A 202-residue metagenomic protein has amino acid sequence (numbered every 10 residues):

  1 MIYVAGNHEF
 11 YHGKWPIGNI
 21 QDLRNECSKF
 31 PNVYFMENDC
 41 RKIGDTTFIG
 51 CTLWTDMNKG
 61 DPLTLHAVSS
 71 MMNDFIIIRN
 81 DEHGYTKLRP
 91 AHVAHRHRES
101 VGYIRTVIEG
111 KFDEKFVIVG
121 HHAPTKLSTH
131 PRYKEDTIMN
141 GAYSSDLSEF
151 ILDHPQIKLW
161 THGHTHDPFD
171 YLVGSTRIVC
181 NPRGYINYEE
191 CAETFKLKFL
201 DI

Functional and structural regions predicted by a protein language model:
M1-G44, G110, R132-D153: Core catalytic region of metal-dependent phosphoesterases/phosphodiesterases, especially metallo-beta-lactamase-like
I2-N7, Y34-N38, V117-G120, P155-D167 (+1 more regions): Active-site neighborhood of phospho(di)ester-bond hydrolases with catalytic His/Asp-centered motifs
H8-G18, C40-K42, T55-K59, A123-L127 (+2 more regions): Active-site environment of divalent metal-dependent phosphoester hydrolases
P16-I20, P62-L65, R132-K134, G174-R177 (+1 more regions): Short, glycine/charged-enriched secondary-structure capping and boundary segments
R24-E26, R89-I104, I157, T161-N181: A broadly tuned preference for mixed-charge, low-complexity surface segments
C40-G50, N73, E114-K115, L172-R177: Beta-strand-turn-beta hairpins that frame and shape the catalytic cleft of phosphate-ester-processing enzymes
K42, H130, M139-K158, T165-I202: Binuclear metal-dependent phosphoesterase catalytic core
I49-V117, H122-T137: Active-site-proximal loop/helix segment associated with metal-binding centers of metalloenzymes
